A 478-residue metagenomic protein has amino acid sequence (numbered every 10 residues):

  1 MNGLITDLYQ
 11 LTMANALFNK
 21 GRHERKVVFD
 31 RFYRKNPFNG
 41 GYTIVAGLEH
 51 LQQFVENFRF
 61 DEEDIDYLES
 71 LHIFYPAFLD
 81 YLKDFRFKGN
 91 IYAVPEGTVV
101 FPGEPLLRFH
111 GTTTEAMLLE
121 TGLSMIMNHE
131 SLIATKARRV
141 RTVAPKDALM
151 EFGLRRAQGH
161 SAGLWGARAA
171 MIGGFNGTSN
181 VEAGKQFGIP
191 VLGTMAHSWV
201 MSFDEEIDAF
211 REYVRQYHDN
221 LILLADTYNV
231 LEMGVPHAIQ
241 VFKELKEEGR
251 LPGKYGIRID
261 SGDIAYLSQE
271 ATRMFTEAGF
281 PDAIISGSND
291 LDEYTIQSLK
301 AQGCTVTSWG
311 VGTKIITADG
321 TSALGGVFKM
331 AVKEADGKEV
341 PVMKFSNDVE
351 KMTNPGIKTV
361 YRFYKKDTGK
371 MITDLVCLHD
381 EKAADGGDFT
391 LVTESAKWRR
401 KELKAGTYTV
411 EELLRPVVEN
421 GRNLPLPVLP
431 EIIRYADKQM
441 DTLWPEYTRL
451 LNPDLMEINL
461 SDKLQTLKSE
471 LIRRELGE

Functional and structural regions predicted by a protein language model:
M1-R25, N39-G40, A278, A283 (+1 more regions): Gly/Ser/Thr/Ala-enriched C-terminal appendages of enzymes
M1-V28, K35-P37, I73, L79-I91 (+4 more regions): Buried, small/hydrophobic-residue-enriched core segments of structured protein domains
V27-K83: N-terminal, Lys/Arg-enriched amphipathic/low-complexity engagement segments that precede the first folded domain
G47-H50, L132, V428, I432: Short amphipathic alpha-helical segments
D66-Y67, T135-R139, G153, T448-L455: Short coil/turn segments at secondary-structure boundaries
L71-L79, G159, D388-K397: Short, positively charged
A148-E151, P190-G193, N220-L223, Y255-G256 (+5 more regions): Structural motif
H197, S288, G312: Residue-level "edge-of-site" marker
